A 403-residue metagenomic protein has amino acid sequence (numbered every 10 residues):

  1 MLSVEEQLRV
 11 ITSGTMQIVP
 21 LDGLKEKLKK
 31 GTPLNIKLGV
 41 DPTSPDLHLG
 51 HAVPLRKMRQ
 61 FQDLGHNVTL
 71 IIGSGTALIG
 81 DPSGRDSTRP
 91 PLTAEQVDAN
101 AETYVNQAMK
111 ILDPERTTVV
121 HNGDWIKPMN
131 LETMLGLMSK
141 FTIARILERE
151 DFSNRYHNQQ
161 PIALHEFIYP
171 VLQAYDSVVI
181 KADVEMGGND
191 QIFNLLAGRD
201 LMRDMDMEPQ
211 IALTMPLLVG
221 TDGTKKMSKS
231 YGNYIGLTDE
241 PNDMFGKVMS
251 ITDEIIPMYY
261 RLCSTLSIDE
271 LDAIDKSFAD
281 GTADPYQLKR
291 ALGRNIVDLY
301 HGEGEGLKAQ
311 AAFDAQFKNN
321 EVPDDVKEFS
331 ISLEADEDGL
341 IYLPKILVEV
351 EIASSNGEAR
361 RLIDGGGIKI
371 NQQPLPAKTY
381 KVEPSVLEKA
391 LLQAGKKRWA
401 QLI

Functional and structural regions predicted by a protein language model:
M1-L28: Beta-lactamase-like hydrolase cores
T15, P91-A94, D98-M215, G223: Divalent-metal (Mg2+/Mn2+/Ca2+)-assisted nucleotide/phosphate chemistry catalytic cores
I18-P82, V184-I192, G198: N-terminal catalytic cores of NTP/NDP-binding nucleotidyl/phosphoryl-transfer enzymes
G31-G39, V68, Y169-V179, G220 (+1 more regions): Short, hydrophobic/aliphatic alpha-helical segments
R59-L112: Well-ordered mid-protein domain cores that form the structural environment of catalytic cofactors
I72-T76, V171-Q173, Q372, K396: Short, small-residue-rich loop/turn micro-motifs
A77-I79, I126-P128, V219: Short, active-site-adjacent cap segments at secondary-structure transitions
M202-I403: Conserved nucleotide- and phosphate/pyrophosphate-binding catalytic cores in adenylate/nucleotidyl-handling enzymes
